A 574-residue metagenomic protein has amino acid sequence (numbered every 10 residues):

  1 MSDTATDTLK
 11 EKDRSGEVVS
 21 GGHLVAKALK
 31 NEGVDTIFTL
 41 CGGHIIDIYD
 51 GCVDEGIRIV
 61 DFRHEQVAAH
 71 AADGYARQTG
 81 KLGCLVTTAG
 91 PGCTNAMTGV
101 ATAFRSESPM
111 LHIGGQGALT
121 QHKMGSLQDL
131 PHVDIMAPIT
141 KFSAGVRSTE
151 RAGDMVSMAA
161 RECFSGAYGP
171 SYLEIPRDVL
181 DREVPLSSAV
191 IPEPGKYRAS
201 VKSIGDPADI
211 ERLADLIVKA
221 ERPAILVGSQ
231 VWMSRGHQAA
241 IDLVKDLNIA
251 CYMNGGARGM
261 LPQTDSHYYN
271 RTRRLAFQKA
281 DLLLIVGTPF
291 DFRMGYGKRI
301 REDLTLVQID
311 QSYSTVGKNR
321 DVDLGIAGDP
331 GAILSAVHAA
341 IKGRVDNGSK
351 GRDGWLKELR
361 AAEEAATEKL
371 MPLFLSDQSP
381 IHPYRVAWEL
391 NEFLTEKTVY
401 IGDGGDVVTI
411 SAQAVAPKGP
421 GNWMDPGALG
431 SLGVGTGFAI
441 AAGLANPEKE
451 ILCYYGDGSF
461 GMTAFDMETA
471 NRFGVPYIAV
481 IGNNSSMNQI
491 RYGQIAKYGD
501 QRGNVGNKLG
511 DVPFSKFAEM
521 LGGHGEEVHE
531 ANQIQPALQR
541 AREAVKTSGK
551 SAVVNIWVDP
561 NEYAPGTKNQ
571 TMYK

Functional and structural regions predicted by a protein language model:
S2-G16, E150, D303, V307-G404 (+4 more regions): Phosphate/pyrophosphate-binding active-site segments
T4-A5, L9, G114-M155, R177 (+3 more regions): Glycine-rich, acidic loop regions that bind phosphate or pyrophosphate groups
H23-V34, G74-G80, F104, E162-A167 (+6 more regions): Glycine-rich phosphate/diphosphate-binding loops that line cofactor/substrate pockets in enzymes
V25, L40-G43, I48-D50, A361-G437 (+1 more regions): Active-site diphosphate/adenylate-binding microenvironment
L29, D35-T39, R58-V60, Q78-G117 (+4 more regions): A short, small-residue-rich loop immediately preceding and capping a beta-strand
R77, S229-V307, Q311, P417-K449 (+4 more regions): Glycine-rich, anion-gripping cofactor-binding loops and their flanking helix/strand elements in enzyme active sites
Q121-Q128, R274-F277, G317-N319, G325-A327 (+4 more regions): Thiamine diphosphate
M158, E162-K219, E368-M371: Conformationally flexible catalytic loops at phosphate/diphosphate-handling active centers
